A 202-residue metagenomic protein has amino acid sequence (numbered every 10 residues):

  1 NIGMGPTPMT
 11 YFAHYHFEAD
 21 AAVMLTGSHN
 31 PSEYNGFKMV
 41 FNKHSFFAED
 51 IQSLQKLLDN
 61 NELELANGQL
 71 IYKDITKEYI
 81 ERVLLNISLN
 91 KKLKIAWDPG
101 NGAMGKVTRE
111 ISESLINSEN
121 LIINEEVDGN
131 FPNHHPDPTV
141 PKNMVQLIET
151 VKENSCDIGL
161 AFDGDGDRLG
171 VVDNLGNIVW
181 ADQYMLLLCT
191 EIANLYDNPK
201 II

Functional and structural regions predicted by a protein language model:
N1-G3, M24-L25, W97, I122-N124 (+3 more regions): General beta-strand structural signal in soluble alpha/beta enzymes
N1-N42: Ferredoxin-reductase
G5, N30-P31, N101-G105, G166-D167: Gly/Ser/Thr-rich loops at beta-strand to alpha-helix junctions that form or flank small-molecule/cofactor-binding
T10-H14, T108, S112, L147 (+1 more regions): Buried hydrophobic packing segments
S32-E33, M39-A48, K56, K91 (+1 more regions): Replace "Mg2+/Mn2+-dependent" with "divalent metal-dependent
N35-N154: Gly/Ser/Thr-enriched, mixed-charge loops and adjacent short helices that form phosphate/oxyanion-binding elements
